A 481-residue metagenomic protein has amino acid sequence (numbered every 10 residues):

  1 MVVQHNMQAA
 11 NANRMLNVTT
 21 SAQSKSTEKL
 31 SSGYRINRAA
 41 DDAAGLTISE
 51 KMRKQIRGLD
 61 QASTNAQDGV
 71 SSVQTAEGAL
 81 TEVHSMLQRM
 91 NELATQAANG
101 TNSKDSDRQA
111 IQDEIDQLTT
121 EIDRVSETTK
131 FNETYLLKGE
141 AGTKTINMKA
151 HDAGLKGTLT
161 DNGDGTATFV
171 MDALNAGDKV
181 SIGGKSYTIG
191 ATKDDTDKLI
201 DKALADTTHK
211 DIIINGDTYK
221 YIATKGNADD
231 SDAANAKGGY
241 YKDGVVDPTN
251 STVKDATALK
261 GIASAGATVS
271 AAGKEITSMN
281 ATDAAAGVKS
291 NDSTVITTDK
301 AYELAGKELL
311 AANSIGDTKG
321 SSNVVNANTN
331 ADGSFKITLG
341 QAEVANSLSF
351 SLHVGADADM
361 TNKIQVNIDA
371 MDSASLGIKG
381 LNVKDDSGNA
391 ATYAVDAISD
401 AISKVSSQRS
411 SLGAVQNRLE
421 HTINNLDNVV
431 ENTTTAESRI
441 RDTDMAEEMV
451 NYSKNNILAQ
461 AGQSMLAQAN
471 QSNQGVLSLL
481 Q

Functional and structural regions predicted by a protein language model:
M1-D217, I222-Q481: Primary detection of the long, small/polar-rich alpha-helical "axial" segments characteristic of bacterial flagellar
